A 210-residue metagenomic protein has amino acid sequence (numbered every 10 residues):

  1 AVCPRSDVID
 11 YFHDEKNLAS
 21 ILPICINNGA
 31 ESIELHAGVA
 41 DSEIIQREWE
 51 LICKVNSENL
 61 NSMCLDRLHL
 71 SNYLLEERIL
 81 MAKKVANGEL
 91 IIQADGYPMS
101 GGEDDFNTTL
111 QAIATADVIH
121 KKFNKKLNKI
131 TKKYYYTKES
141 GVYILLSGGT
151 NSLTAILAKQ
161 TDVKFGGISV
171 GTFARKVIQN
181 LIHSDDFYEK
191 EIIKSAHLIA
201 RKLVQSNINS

Functional and structural regions predicted by a protein language model:
A1-D7: Cysteine-centered iron-sulfur cluster-binding motifs in ferredoxin-type domains/subunits of redox enzymes
V8, D14-E191: Conserved mixed alpha/beta catalytic, RNA-binding, or beta-rich assembly cores of soluble enzyme, regulatory
E189-S210: C-terminal functional extensions of proteins
